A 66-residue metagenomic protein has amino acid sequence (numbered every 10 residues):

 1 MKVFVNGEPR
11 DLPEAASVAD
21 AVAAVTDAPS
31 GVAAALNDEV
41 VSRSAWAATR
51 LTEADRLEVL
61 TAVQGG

Functional and structural regions predicted by a protein language model:
M1-G65: Ubiquitin-like/PB1-type beta-grasp interaction modules and other compact soluble beta-rich domains
